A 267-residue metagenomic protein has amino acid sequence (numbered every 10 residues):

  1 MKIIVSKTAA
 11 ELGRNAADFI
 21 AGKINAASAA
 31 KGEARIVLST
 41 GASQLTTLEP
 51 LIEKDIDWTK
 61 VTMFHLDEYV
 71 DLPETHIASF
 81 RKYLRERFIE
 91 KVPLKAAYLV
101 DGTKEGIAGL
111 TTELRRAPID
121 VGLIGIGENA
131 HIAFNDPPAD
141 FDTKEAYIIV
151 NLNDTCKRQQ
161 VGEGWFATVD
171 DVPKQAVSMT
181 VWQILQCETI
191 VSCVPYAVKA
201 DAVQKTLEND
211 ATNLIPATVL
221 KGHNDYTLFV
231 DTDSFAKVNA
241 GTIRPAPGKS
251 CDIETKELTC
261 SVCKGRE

Functional and structural regions predicted by a protein language model:
M1-I36: N-terminal glycine-/serine-/threonine-rich phosphate-binding loop
N25-K54: Glycine-rich N-terminal segment of FAD-binding domains in flavoprotein oxidoreductases, spanning the beta-loop-helix
V37-S39, H65, V100-D101, L123-I126 (+2 more regions): Short beta-strand segments
E49-W58, P137-A146, N209: A glycine- and small-aliphatic-rich helix-loop capping segment at beta-alpha/alpha-beta transitions that lines
D57-L123, T242, P247-E257: Ligand-binding beta-strand-loop-alpha-helix segment within the catalytic cores of soluble metabolic enzymes
A117-D142: Glycine-rich phosphate-binding loop
A133-V181: Class I SAM-dependent methyltransferase SAM-binding "motif I" and its flanking Rossmann-like core
M179-W182, Q186-C263: ATP/nucleoside-binding phosphotransfer catalytic cores, i.e., glycine-rich phosphate-binding loops
